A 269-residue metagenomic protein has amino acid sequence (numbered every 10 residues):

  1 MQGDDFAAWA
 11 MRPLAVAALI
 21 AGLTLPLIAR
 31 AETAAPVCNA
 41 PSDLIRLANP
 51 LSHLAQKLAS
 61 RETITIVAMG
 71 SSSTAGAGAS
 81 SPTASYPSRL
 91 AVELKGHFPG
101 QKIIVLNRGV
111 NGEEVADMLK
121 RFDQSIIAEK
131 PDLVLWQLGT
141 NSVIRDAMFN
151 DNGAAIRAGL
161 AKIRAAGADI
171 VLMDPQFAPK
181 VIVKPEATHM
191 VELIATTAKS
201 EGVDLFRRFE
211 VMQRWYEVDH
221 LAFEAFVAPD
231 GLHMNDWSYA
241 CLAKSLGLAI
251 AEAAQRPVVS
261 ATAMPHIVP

Functional and structural regions predicted by a protein language model:
M1-V67, G76-S80, K95-Q101, E129 (+2 more regions): N-terminal secretory targeting modules
T65-V67, L106, D169: Soluble periplasmic/extracytoplasmic beta-strand elements of cell-envelope proteins
V67-G70, M173: Short hydrophobic segments within beta-strands
M69-S71, L138-G139: Short loop/turn segments at strand-loop or loop-helix junctions that form parts of catalytic or ligand-binding pockets
S72, G109: Catalytic nucleophile serine of serine hydrolases, specifically the conserved "nucleophile elbow" pentapeptide
T74-G78, V115-A116: Short, solvent-exposed loop/turn elements at domain surfaces
S88-I104, E113-P269: Alpha-helical cap/lid subdomain in secreted, periplasmic, or secretory-pathway luminal O-acyl-processing enzymes
